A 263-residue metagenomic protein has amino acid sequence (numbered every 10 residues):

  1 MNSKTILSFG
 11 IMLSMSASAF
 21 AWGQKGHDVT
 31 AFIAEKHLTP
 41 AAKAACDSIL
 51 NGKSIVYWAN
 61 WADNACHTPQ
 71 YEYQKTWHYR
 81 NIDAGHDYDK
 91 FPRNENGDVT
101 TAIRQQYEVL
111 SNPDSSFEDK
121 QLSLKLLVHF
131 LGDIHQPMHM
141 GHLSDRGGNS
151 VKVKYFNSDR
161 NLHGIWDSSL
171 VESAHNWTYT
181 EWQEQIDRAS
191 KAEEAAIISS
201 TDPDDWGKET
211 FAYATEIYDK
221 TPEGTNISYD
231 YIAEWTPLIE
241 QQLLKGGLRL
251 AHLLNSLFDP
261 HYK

Functional and structural regions predicted by a protein language model:
M1-L7: Bacterial N-terminal signal peptides that target proteins for export
S8-F9, A19: Cleavable N-terminal signal peptides
F9-G10, L257: Generic hydrophobic alpha-helical segments
S14-S18: N-terminal signal peptide c-region/cleavage motif recognized by signal peptidases
F20-F130, P137-K263: N-terminal, motif-rich segments that launch catalysis or mediate targeting to/interaction with membranes, typified by
